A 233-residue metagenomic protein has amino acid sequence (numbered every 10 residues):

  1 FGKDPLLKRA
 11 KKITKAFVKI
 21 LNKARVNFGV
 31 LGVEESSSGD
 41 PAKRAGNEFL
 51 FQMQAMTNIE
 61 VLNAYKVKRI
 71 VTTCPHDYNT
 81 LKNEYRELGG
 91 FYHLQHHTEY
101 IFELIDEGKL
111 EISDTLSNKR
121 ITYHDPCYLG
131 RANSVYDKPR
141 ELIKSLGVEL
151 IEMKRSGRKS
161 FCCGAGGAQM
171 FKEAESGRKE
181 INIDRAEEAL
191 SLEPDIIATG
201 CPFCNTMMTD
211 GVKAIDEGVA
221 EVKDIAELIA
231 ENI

Functional and structural regions predicted by a protein language model:
F1-I233: Iron-sulfur cluster-binding electron-transfer modules in prokaryotic oxidoreductases
